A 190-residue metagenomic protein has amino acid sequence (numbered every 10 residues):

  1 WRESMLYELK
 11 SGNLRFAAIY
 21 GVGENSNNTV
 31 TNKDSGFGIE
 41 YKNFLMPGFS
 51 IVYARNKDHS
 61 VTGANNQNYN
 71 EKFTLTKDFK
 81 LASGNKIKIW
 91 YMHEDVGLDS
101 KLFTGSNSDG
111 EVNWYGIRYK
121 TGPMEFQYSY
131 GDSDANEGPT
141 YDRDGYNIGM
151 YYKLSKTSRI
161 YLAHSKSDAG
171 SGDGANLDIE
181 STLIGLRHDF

Functional and structural regions predicted by a protein language model:
W1, N43-L45, L154: Short loop/turn positions at the edges of beta-strands in beta-sheet-rich folds
W1-G38: Surface-exposed coil loops of outer-membrane beta-barrel proteins
I19, W90, Y161-A163: Outer-envelope exported proteins of Gram-negative bacteria
G23-K33, D58-G63, G172, N176: Surface-exposed loop and membrane-interface regions of Gram-negative outer-membrane beta-barrel proteins
G36-I148: Detector for outer-membrane/organellar transmembrane beta-barrel domains, recognizing the amphipathic beta-strand
D58-V61, V96, H164-G170, I179: A short, acidic, flexible beta-alpha connecting loop/helix-capping segment that sits on the rim of active
N147-A169: C-terminal closing repeat unit and adjoining cap/tail of repeat-based domains
I148, Y152, D178-F190: Outer-membrane beta-barrel "beta-signal"
